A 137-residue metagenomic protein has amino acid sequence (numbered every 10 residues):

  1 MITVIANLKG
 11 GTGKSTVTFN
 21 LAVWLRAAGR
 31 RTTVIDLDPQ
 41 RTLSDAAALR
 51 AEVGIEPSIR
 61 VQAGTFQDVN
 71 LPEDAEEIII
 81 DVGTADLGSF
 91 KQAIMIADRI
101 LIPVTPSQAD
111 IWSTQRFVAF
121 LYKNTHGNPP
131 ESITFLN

Functional and structural regions predicted by a protein language model:
I2-L8, T12, F19, V23-K91: P-loop/Walker-type NTP enzyme "switch/lid" segment
T3, I78-N137: Conserved catalytic-core segment of NTP-binding enzymes
G13, V17, A109-W112: A generic structural signal for residues located within well-ordered alpha-helices of large catalytic or ligand-binding
